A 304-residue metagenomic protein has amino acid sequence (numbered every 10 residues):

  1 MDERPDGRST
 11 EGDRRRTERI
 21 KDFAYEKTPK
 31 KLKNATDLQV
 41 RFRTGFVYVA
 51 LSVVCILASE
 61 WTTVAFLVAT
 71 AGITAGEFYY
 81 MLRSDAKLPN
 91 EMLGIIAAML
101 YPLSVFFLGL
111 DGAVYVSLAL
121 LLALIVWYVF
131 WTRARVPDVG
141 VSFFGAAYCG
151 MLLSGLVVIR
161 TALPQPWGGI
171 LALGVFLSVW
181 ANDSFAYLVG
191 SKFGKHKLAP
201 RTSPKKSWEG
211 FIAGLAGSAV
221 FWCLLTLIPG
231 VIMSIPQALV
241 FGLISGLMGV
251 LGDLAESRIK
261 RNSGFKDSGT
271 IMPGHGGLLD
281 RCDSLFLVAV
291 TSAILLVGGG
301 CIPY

Functional and structural regions predicted by a protein language model:
D2-I244: Membrane-embedded alpha-helical bundles of polytopic integral membrane proteins
N182, I212, L279-L287: Membrane-embedded alpha-helical segments of transport systems, primarily multispan ion/solute transporters
N262-L285: Interfacial loop-to-transmembrane junctions
F286, I294-L295: Hydrophobic alpha-helical transmembrane segments of membrane transport and translocation systems, primarily multi-pass
L295-Y304: Juxtamembrane boundary at the C-terminal end of a transmembrane helix
